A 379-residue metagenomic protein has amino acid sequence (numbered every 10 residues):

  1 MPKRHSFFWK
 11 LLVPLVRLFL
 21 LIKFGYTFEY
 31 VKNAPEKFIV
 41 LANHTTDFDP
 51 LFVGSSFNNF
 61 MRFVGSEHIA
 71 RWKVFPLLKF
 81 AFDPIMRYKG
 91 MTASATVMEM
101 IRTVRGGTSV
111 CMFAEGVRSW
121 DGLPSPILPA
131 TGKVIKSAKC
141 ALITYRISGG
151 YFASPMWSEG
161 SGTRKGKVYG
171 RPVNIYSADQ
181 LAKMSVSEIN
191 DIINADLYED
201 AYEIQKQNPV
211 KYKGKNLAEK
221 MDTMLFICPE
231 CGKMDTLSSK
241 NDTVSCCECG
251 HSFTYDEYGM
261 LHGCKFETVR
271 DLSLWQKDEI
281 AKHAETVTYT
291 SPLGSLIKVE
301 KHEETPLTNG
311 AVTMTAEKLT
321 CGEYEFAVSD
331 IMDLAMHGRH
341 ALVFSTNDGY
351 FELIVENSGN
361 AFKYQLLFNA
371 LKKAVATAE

Functional and structural regions predicted by a protein language model:
R4-H5, W9-V13, L18-D191, Q207-N208 (+5 more regions): Soluble catalytic domains of membrane acyltransferases
V40, T313-L342: Phosphoinositide-dependent membrane-docking surfaces
L78, S185-A201, A361-V375: Short amphipathic C-terminal alpha-helix that caps PH/PH-like domains
Y176, S187-M224: A conserved mid-domain beta-alpha-beta active-site/ligand-binding segment of alpha/beta enzyme cores
K213-F266: Cys/His-rich short segments
E267-A284, L293-K301, A361: Eukaryotic phosphoinositide-binding membrane-targeting regions
V287-E325: Conserved beta-hairpin
D330-E379: Acidic, Ser/Thr- and proline-rich intrinsically disordered linker/docking segments of eukaryotic scaffolds
